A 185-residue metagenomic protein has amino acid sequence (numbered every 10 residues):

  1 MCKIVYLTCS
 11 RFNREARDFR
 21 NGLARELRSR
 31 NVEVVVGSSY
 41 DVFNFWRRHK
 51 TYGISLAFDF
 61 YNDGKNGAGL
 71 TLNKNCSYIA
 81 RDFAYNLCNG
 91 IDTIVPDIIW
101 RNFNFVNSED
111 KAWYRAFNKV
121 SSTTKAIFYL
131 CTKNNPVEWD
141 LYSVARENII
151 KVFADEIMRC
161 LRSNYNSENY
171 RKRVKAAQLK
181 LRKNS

Functional and structural regions predicted by a protein language model:
M1-F43, N66, L141, L181: Active-site histidine-acidic residue metal-binding/catalytic motifs, centered on HxH/HExxH-like signatures
V5, W46, G53-S55, G64-K65 (+1 more regions): Active-site-adjacent mobile loop/cap segments within catalytic or ligand-binding domains
T8-R14, G69-Y78, P136-E147: Second-shell loop/turn segments in exported
R11-N13, D41-V42, F60-G64, C76-Y78 (+2 more regions): Solvent-exposed loop/turn segments at secondary-structure junctions within structured extracellular/periplasmic domains
A16-A24, A80, A84, I150: Short, highly selective alpha-helical patches that border small-molecule cofactor pockets in redox/cofactor-processing
G22, E26-E33, N86-D97, E156-S167: Structured segments of extracytoplasmic/periplasmic soluble domains in secreted or envelope-associated proteins
L27, F45-N66, K74-N75: Catalytic-core segments of thiol-dependent peptidases
Y61-I94: A short, glycine/acidic-enriched catalytic loop
